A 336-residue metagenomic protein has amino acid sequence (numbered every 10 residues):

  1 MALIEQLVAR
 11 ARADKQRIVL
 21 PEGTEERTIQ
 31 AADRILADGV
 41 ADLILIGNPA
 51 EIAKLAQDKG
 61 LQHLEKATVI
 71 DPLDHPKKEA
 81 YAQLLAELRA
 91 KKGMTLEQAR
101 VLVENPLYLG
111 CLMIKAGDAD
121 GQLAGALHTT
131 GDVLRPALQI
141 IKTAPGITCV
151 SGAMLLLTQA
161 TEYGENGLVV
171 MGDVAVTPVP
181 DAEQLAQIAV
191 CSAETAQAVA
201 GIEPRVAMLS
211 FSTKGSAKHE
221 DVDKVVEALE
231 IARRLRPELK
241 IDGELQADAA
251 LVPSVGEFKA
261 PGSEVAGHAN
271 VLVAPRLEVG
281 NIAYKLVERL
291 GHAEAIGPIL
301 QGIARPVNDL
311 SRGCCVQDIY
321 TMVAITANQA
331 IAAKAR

Functional and structural regions predicted by a protein language model:
M1-A266, V271-R336: Anion-binding alpha/beta catalytic cores of soluble intermediary-metabolism enzymes, centered on
